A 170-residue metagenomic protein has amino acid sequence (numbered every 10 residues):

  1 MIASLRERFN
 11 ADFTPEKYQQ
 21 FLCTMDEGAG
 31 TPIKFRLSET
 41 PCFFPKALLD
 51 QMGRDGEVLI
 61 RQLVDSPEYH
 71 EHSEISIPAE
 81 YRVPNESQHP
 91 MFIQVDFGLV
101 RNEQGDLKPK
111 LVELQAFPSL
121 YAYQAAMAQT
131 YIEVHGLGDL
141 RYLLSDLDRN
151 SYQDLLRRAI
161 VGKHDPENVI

Functional and structural regions predicted by a protein language model:
M1-I170: Preference for protein termini
